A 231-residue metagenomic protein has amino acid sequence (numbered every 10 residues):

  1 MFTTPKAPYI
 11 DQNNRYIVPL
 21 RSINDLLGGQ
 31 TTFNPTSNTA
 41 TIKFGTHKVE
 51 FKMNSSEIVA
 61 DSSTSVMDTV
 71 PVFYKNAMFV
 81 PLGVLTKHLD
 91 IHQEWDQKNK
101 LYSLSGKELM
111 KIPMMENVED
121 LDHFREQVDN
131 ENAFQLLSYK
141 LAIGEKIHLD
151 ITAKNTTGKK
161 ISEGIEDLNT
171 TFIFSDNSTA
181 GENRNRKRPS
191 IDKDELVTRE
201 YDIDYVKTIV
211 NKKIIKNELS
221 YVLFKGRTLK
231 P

Functional and structural regions predicted by a protein language model:
M1-H148, T157, D167-T171, S178-R186 (+1 more regions): Primary recognition of N-terminal secretory signal peptides and signal-anchoring hydrophobic helices
V66-M67, D194, T198: Surface-exposed aromatic
A153-K160: Asparagine-centered strand-capping/turn motif at beta-strand->loop junctions
S162-E166: Beta-strand acidic-aromatic groove motif in beta-rich domains, primarily in extracellular
S178-E195, D202-I203: Solvent-exposed serine/threonine-rich low-complexity stretches and specific carbohydrate-binding patches
R199-I215: Short, hydrophobic beta-strand segments
